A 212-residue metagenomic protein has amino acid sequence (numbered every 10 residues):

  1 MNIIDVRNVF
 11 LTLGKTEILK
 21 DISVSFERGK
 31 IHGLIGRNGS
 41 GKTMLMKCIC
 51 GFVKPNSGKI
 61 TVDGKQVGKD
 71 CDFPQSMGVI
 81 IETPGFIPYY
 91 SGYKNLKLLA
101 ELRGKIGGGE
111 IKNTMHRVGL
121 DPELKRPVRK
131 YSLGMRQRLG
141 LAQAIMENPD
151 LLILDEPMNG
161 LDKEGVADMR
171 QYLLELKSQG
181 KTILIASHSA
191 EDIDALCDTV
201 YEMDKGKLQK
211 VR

Functional and structural regions predicted by a protein language model:
I35-R37: The feature captures the beta-strand-to-loop junction immediately N-terminal to the Walker
C50: Helix-to-loop junction immediately C-terminal to a conserved catalytic motif
G58-F73: Conserved ABC transporter NBD signature motif
K97, G108-E123: Conserved ABC ATPase "signature" region
L152-E156: Catalytic Walker B motif of ABC-type/P-loop ATPase nucleotide-binding domains
